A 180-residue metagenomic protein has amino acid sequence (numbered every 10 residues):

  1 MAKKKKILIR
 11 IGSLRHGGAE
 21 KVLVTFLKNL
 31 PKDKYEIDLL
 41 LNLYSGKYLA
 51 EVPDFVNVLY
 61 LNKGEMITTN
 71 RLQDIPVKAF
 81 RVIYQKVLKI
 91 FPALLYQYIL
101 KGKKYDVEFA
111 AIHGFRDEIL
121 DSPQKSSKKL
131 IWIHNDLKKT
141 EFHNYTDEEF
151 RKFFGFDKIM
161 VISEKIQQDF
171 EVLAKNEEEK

Functional and structural regions predicted by a protein language model:
A2-L8: Extreme N-terminal starter segment of soluble prokaryotic enzymes
I9-H16, N29, D33-I83, E171-K175: N-terminal strand-loop element at the rim of the active site of nucleotide-sugar-dependent glycosyltransferases
R15, N42-S45, I112-R116, D136-K139 (+1 more regions): Short beta->alpha connector loops
A19, A110-I112, V161-S163: Replace "coordinates the UDP/GDP/TDP-sugar" with "coordinates nucleotide-activated sugar donors
L88-K101, Y105-S126: An aromatic- and histidine-rich active-site surface loop
L94-K104, F142-V161: Membrane-proximal helix-turn-helix segments that form the acceptor-binding/catalytic region of lipid-linked
F115-E118, S127-N144: A short, histidine- and acid-enriched strand-loop-helix "catalytic/donor-clamping" loop that lines the nucleotide-sugar
D117-L120, F156-K180: A short, active-site helix/loop in glycosyltransferases that binds the activated sugar's phosphate group
